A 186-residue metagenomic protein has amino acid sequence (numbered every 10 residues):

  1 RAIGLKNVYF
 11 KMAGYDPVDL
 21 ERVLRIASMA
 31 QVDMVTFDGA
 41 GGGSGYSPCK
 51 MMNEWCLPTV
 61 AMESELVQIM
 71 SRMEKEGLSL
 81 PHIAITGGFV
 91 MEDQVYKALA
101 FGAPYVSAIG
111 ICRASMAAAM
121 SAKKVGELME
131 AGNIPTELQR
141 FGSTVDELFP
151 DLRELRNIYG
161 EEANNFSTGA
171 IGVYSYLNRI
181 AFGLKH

Functional and structural regions predicted by a protein language model:
R1-R156: Glycine-rich phosphate/ribose-binding loops and adjacent secondary-structure elements that form binding surfaces
E147-H186: C-terminal extensions of enzymes
